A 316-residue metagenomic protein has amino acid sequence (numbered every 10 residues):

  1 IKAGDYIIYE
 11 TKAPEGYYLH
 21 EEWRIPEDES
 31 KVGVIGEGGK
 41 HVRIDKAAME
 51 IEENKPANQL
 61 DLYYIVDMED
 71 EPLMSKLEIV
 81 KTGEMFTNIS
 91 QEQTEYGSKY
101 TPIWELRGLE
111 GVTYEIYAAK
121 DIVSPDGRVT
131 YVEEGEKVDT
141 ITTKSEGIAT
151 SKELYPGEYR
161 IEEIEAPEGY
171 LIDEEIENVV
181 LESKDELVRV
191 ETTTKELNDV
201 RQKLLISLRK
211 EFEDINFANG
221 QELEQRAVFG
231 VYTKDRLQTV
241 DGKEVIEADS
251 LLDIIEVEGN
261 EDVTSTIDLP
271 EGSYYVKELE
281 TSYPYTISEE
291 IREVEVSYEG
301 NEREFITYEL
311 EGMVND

Functional and structural regions predicted by a protein language model:
I1-D316: Solvent-exposed loop/turn and edge beta-strand elements of beta-rich ligand-binding domains
